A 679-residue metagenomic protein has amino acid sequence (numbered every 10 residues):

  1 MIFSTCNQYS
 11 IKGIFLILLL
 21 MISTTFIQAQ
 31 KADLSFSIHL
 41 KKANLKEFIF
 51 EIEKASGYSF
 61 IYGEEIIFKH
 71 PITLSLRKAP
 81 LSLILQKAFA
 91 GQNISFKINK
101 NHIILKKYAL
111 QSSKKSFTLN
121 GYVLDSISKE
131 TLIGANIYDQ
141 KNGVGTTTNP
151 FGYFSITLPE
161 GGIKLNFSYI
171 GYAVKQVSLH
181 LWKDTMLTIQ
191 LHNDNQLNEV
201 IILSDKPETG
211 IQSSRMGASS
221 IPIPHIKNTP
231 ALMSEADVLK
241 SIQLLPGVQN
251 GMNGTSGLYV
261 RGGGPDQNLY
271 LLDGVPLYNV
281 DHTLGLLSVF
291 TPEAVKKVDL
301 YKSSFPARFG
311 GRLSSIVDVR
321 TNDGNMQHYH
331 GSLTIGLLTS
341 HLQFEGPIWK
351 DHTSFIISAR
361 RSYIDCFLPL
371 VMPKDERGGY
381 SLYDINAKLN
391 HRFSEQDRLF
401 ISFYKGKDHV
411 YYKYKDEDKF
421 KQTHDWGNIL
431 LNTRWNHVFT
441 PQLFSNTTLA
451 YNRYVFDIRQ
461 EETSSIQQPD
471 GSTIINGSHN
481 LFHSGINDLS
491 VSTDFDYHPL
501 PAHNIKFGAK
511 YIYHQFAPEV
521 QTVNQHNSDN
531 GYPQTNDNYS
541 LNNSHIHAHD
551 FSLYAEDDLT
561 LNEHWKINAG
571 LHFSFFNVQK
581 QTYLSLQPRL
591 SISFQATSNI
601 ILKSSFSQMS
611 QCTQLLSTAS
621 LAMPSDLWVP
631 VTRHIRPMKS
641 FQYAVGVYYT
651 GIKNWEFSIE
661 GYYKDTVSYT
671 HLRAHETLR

Functional and structural regions predicted by a protein language model:
F26-K114, K141-T147, S155, A218 (+1 more regions): N-terminal export/assembly leaders
I49, E53-S56, Q92, I98-Q140 (+4 more regions): Short, acidic, small-residue-rich periplasmic hinge/interaction motif at the N-terminus of Gram-negative outer-membrane
V144-N149, G171-A173, L203-D266, L272-F305 (+2 more regions): Periplasmic N-terminal accessory/gating domains of Gram-negative outer-membrane beta-barrel systems
G285-S288, K296-P306, S315-G346, S354-R361 (+2 more regions): Short strand-turn segments of transmembrane beta-barrel domains in outer membranes, especially the first one or two
G331-L337, I357-Y363, I401-K407, T447-R453 (+5 more regions): Transmembrane beta-barrel strands of outer-membrane/channel proteins
G336-R361, K374-H409, T423-T447, Y451 (+1 more regions): Transmembrane beta-barrel wall of Gram-negative outer-membrane proteins
H409, V455, V520-V523, S598-Y643 (+1 more regions): Surface-exposed extracellular loop regions of Gram-negative outer-membrane beta-barrel proteins, predominantly
N446-A450, Q595, R636-R673, R679: Membrane-embedded beta-barrel scaffold of Gram-negative outer-membrane proteins
